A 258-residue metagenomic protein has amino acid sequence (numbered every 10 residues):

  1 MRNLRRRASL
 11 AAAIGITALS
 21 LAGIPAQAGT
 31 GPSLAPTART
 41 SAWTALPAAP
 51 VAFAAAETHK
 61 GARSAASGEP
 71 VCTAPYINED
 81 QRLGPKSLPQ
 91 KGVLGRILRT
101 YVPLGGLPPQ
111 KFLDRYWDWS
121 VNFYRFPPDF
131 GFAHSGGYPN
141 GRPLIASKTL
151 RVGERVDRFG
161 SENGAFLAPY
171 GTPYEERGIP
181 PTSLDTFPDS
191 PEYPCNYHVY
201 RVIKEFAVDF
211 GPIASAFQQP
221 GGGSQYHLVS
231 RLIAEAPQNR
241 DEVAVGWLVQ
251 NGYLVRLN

Functional and structural regions predicted by a protein language model:
M1-P32: Secretory targeting and sorting signals
P32-R39: Extracytoplasmic/lumenal low-complexity Ser/Thr/Pro-rich segments of cell-envelope proteins
W43, P47-A165, P173-E175, Y197: ADP-ribose/NAD+-binding catalytic cleft of ART/PARP-like enzymes
S161-N163, G171-Q219: ADP-ribosyltransferase catalytic core
A207-N258: Active-site or metal-binding loop neighborhoods of secreted/extracellular toxin and effector enzymes
